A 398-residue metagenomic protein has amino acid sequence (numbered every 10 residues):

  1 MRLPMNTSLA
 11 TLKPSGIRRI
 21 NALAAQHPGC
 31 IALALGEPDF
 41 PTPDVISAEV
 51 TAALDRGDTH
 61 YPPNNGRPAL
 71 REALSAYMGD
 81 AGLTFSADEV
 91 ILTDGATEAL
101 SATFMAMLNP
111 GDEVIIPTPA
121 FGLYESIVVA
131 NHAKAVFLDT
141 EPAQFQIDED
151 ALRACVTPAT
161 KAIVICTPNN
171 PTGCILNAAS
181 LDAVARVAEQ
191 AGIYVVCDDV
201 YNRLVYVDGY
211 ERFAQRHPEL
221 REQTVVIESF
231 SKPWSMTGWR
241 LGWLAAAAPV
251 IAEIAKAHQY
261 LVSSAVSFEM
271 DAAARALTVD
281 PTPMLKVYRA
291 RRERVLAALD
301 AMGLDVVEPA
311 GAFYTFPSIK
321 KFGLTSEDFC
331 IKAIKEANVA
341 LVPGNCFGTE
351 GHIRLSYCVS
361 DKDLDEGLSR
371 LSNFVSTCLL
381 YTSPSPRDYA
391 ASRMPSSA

Functional and structural regions predicted by a protein language model:
M5-G95, A102, A276-V279, P283: N-terminal small-domain helix-loop-helix segment of the aminotransferase-like
H27, N131, Q190-A191, M302 (+2 more regions): Helix C-cap/helix->beta junction micro-motif
P43, Q223-G311: PLP-dependent aminotransferase class I/II
D88, A106-I165, A178: PLP-dependent aminotransferase-like
T140-A214: Active-site phosphate-binding strand-loop segment of PLP-dependent enzymes
A246-A247, F316-G323, A337-L368, S372-F374: Conserved PLP-binding active-site segment of the aspartate aminotransferase-like
Y288-R289, M302-E336, I353, D361: Conserved PLP-binding catalytic core of the aspartate aminotransferase-like
Y381-P386: Conserved small/polar residues in nucleotide/adenosyl-binding loops
